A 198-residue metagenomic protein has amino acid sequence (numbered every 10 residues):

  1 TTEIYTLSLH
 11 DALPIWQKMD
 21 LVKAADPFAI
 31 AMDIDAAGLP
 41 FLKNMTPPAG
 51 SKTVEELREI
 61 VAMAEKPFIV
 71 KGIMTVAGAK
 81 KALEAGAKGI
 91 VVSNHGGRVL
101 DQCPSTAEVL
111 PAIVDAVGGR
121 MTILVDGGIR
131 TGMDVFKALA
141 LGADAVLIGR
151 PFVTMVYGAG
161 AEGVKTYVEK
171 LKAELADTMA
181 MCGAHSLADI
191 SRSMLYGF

Functional and structural regions predicted by a protein language model:
T1-L13: Short, small-residue-biased leader/transition segments that mark boundaries at the very start of proteins
T1-T2, V99, G127, M179: Generic anion/oxyanion-binding catalytic loop in active/binding sites
E3, P47, L100, G158 (+1 more regions): Charge-dense, low-complexity intrinsically disordered segments
T6-L9, Q102, T131, T154-G158 (+2 more regions): Generic structural "secondary-structure junction" signal
P14-V125, G132-M155: Alpha/beta enzyme core
L124-D126, I190-S191: Beta-strand segments within the central parallel beta-sheet cores of soluble alpha/beta enzyme folds
F152, G160-F198: C-terminal extensions of enzymes
